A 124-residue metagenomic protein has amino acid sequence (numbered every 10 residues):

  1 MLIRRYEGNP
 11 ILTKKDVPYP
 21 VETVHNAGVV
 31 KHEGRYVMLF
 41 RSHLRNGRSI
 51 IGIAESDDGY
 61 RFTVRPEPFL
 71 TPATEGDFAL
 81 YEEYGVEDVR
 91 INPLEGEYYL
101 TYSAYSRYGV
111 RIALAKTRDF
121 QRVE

Functional and structural regions predicted by a protein language model:
M1-E22, N26-Y84, N92-E124: Beta-rich carbohydrate-recognition and catalytic domains
